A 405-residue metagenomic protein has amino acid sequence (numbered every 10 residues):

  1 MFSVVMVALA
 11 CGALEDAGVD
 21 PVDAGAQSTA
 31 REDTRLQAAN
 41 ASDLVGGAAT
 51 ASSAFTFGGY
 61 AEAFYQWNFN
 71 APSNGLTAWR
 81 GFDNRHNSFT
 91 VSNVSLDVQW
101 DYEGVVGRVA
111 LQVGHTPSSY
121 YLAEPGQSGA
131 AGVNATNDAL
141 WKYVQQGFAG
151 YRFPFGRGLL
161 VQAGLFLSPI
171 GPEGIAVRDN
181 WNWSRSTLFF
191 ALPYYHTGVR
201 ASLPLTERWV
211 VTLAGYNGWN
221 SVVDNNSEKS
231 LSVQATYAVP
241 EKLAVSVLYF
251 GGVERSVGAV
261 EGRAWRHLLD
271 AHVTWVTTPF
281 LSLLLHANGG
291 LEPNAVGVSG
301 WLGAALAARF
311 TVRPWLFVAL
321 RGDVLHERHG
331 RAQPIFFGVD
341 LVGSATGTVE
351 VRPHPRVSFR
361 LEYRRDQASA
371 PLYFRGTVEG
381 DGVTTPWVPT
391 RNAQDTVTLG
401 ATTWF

Functional and structural regions predicted by a protein language model:
V4-A78, F405: N-terminal periplasmic/intermembrane-space "pro-region" immediately following the signal or transit peptide
D16, D23, V91, K142-V144 (+1 more regions): A broad structural signal for short, well-ordered beta-strand segments within beta-sheet-rich domains
L44-V45, F155, F280, I335: Short, aromatic- and cysteine-enriched interfacial helices/patches that mediate contacts at lipid membranes
G46-S73, A78-G218, S227-S232, T236-A244 (+3 more regions): Outer membrane beta-barrel
F82-D83, Y120, S128, G132-L140 (+4 more regions): Outer-membrane beta-barrel pore domains
S88, H115, A191-H196, W219-E228 (+4 more regions): Solvent-exposed loop/turn segments connecting transmembrane beta-strands in outer-membrane beta-barrel proteins
P169, S221, R255: Surface-exposed, flexible loop/turn segments at secondary-structure boundaries
